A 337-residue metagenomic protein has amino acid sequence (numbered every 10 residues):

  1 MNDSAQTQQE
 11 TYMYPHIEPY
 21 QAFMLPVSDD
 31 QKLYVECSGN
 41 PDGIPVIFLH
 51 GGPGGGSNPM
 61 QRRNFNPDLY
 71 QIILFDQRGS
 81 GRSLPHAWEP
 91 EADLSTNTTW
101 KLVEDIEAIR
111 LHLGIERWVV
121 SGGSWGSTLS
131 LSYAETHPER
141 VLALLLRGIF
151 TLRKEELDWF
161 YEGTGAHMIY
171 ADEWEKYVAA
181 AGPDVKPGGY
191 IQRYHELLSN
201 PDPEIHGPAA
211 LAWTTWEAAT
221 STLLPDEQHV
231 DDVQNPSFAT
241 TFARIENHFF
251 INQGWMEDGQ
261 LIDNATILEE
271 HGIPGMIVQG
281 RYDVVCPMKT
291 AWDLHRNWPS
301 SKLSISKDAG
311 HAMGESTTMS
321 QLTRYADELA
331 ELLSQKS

Functional and structural regions predicted by a protein language model:
E10-C37, E246: N-terminal cap/lid segment of alpha/beta-hydrolase-fold proteins
P26-A87: Conserved HGGG/HGGXW glycine-rich cap/lid loop of the alpha/beta-hydrolase fold
W100-W118: Conserved acidic catalytic loop of the alpha/beta-hydrolase fold
E116-E155: Conserved hydrolase catalytic core segment
E139-R193: A catalytic-pocket lid/entrance helix-loop region that shapes and gates access to the active site across common
H271, I277-Q279: Short beta-strand/loop motif that positions the catalytic acidic residue of the alpha/beta-hydrolase fold
V284-T290: Conserved alpha/beta-hydrolase "acid-adjacent" motif
S301-S337: Catalytic active-site module of serine/aspartate enzymes centered on a nucleophile-bearing elbow/loop
